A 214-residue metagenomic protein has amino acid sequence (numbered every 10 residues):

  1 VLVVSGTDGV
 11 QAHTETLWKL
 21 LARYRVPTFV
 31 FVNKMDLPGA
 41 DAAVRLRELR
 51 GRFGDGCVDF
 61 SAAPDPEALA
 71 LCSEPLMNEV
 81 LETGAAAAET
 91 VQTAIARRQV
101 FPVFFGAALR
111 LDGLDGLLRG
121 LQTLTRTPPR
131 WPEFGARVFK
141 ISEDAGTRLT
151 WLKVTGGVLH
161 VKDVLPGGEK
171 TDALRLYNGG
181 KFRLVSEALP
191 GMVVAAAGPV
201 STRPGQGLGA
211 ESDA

Functional and structural regions predicted by a protein language model:
V1-A214: Structural and coupling elements of P-loop NTPases
